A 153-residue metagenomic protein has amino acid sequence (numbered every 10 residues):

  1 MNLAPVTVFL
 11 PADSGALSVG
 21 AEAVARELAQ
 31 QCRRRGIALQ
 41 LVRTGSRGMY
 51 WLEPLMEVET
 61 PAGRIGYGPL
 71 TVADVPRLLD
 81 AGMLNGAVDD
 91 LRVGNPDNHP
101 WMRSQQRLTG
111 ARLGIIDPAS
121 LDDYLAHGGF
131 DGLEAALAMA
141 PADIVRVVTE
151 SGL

Functional and structural regions predicted by a protein language model:
M1-L153: Feature of Fe-S/electron-transfer and energy-metabolism proteins that preferentially highlights extended coupling
